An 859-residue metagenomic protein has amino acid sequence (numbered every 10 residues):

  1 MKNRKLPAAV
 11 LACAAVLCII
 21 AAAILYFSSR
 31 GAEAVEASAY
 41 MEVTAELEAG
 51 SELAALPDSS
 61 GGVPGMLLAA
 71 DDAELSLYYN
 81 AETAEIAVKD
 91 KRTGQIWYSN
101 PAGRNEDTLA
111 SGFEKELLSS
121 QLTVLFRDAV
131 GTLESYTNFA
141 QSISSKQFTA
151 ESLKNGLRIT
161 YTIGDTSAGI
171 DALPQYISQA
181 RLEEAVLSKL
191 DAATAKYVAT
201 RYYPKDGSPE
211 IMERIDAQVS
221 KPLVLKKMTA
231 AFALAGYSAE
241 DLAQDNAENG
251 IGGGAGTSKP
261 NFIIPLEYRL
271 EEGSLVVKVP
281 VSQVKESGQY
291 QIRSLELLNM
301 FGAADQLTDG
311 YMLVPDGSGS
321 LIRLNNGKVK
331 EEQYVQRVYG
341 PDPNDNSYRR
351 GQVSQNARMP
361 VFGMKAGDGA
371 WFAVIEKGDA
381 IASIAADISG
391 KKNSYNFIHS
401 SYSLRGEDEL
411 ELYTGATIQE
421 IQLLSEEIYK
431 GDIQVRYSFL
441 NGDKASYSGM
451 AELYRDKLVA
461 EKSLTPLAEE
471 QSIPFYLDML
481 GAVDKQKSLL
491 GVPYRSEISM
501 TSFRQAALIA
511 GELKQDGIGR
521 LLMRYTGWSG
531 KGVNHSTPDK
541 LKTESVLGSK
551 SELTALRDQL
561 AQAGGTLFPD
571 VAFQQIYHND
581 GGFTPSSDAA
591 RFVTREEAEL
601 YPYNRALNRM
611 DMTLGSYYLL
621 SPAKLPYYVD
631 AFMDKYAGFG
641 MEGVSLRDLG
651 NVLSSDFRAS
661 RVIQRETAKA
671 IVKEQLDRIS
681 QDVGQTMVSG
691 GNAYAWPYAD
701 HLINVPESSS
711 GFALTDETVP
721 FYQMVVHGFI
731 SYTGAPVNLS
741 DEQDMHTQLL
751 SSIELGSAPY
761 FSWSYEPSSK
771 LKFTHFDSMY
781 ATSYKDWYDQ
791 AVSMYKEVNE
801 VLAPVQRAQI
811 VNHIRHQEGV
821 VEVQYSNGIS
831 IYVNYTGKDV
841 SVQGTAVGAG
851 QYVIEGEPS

Functional and structural regions predicted by a protein language model:
M1-V16: N-terminal Sec-pathway targeting helices
L11-A14, A21-L467, G848: N-terminal accessory beta-strand-rich subdomains and adjacent acidic, glycine-rich linkers that precede catalytic cores
F27, Y79, A84-K91, Q355-N356 (+4 more regions): Active-site-proximal substrate-binding groove within the catalytic cores of carbohydrate-active enzymes
E74, V279, L513, L560 (+3 more regions): Conserved, mostly hydrophobic/aromatic
L297, M523-Y525, P569, L646-D648 (+1 more regions): Conserved beta-strand positions
R436-A482, Q486-L522, F776-A808, H813: Terminal accessory/anchoring regions of large secretory-pathway or extracellular enzymes
L453-E461, S502-Q505, I509-E512, L620-V644: An active-site-proximal structural segment forming one wall of the substrate-binding cleft that immediately precedes
E470-D558, Q562-Y627, N651-S655: Aromatic-lined carbohydrate-binding/catalytic grooves of carbohydrate-active enzymes
